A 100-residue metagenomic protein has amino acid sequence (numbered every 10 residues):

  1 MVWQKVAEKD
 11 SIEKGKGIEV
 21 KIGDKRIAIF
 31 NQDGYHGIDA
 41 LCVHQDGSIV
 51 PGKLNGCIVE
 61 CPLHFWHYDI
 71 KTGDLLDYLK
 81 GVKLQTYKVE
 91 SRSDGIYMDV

Functional and structural regions predicted by a protein language model:
M1-G56, K83-V100: N-terminal pre-ligand scaffold of iron-sulfur
C42, C61-H64: Short cysteine clusters
G56-P62, L75-L84: Short cysteine/histidine-rich metal-coordination sites, predominantly Zn2+-binding motifs
D69-I70: Short, acidic, Ser/Thr-enriched surface-loop or helix-capping motifs
